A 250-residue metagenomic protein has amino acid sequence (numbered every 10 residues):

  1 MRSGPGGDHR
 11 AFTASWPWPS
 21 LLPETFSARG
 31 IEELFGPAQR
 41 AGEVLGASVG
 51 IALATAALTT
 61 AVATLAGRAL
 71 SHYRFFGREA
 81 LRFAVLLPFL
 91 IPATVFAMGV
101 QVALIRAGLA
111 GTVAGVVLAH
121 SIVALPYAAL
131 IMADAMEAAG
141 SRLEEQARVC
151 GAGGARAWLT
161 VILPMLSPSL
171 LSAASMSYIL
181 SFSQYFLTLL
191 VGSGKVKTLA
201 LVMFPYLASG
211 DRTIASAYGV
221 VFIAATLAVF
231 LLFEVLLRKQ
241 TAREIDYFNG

Functional and structural regions predicted by a protein language model:
M1-G4, I122, A129-A133, G140 (+2 more regions): Transmembrane alpha-helices
M1-G46, G50, L237-G250: N-terminal, non-cleaved signal-anchor transmembrane helix
S3-W16, G46-A47, F96-G108, V116 (+6 more regions): A structural signal for multi-pass alpha-helical bundles of membrane permease subunits that mediate small-molecule
W16, A28-R40, S181-L236: Interhelical loop and adjacent transmembrane-helix boundary motif in polytopic membrane transport permeases
W18-L22, A28, H72, G77-E79 (+3 more regions): Membrane-interfacial helix termini and adjacent extracytoplasmic/periplasmic loops of multi-pass transporters
G46, G50, R74-R82, L125 (+1 more regions): Amphipathic cytosolic juxtamembrane alpha-helices at the membrane-cytosol interface of multi-pass membrane transporters
I51-V85, M98-I105, S141-L143, W158 (+1 more regions): Transmembrane-helix boundary motif in ABC transporter permease subunits
A133-E144, R148, G154-V161, S216-G250: C-terminal transmembrane helix and the adjacent membrane-cytosol boundary/short C-terminal tail of inner/organellar
